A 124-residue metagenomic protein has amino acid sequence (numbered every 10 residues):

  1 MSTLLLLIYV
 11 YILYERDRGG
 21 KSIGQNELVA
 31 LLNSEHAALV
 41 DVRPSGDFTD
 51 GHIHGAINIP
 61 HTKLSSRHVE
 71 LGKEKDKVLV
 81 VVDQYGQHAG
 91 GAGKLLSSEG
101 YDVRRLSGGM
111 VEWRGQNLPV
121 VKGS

Functional and structural regions predicted by a protein language model:
M1-E27, A37, S45-V78, Q87-S124: Rhodanese-like catalytic fold shared by cysteine-dependent sulfurtransferases and DSP/PTP-type phosphatases
V40: Active-site flanking residues adjacent to catalytic metal/cofactor-binding acidic residues
